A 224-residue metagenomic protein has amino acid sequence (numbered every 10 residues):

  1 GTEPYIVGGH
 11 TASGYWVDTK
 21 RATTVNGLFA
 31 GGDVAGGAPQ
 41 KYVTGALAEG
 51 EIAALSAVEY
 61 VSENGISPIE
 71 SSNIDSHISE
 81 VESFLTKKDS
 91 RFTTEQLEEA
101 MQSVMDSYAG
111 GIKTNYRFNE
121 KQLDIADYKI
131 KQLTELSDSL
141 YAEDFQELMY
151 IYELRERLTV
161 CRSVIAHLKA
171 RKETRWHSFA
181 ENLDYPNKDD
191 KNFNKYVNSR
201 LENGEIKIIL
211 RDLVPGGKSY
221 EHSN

Functional and structural regions predicted by a protein language model:
G1-E3: Flavin-binding catalytic cores
Y5-G9: Short loop/turn motifs at secondary-structure junctions and domain boundaries
H10, W16-A30, V34-N224: Glycine- and aromatic-enriched mobile tails/lids
